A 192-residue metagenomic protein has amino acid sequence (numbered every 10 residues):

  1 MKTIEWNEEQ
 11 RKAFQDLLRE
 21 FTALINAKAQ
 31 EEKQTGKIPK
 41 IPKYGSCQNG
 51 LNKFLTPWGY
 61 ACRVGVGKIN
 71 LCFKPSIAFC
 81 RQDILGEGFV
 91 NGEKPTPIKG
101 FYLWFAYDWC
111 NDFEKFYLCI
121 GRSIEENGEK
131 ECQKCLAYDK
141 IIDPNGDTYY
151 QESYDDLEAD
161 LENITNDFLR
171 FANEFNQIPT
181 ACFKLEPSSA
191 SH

Functional and structural regions predicted by a protein language model:
M1-L51: N-terminal "first-domain core" detector
E8, F89-K94, Y154, E158: Short, charged/polar micro-motifs that form catalytic or ligand-binding hotspots
F14, I25, L55, L161-I164 (+1 more regions): Extended hydrophobic/Leu-rich segments
Y44-I69: A positional "C-terminalness" feature that preferentially activates on distal terminal regions of long, nucleic
V66-K68, C72, F79-R81, K140-S189: Catalytic "initiation/cleavage/transfer" segments centered on a nucleophilic residue and adjacent nucleic-acid-engaging
N70-K130: Aromatic- and glycine-enriched beta-alpha-beta binding-site module
W109-E162: Compact, glycine/acidic-enriched structural inserts
